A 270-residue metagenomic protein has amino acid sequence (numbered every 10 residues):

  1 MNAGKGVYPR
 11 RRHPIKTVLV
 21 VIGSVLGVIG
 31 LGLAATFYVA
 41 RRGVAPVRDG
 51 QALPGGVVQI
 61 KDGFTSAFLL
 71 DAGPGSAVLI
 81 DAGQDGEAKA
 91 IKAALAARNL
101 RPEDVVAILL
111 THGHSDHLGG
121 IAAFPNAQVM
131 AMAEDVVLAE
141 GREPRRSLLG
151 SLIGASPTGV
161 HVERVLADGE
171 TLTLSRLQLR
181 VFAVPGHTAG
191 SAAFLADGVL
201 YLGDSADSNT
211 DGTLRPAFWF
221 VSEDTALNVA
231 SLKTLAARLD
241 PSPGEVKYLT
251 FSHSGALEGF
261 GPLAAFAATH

Functional and structural regions predicted by a protein language model:
G4-S76: Zn-dependent metallo-beta-lactamase
P46-R98, A193-N209: Conserved beta-strand hairpin/beta-sheet module of binuclear metal-dependent hydrolase folds, prominently
Q51-P54, D104, A133-F182, E223-G244: Metallo-beta-lactamase
G56, L70, D81, H112 (+7 more regions): Divalent metal-coordination and catalytic microenvironments
G83, A131-E134, E170-L172, L177 (+2 more regions): Conserved catalytic scaffold of divalent metal-dependent phosphoesterases
G86-K89, A93-R164: Active-site HxH/HxHxD metal-binding segment of metal-dependent hydrolases
R145-G154, N209-V221, A268-T269: Short glycine/proline- and charge-enriched loop/turn segments that cap or connect secondary-structure elements
Q178-A183, A189-G261: Metallo-beta-lactamase
